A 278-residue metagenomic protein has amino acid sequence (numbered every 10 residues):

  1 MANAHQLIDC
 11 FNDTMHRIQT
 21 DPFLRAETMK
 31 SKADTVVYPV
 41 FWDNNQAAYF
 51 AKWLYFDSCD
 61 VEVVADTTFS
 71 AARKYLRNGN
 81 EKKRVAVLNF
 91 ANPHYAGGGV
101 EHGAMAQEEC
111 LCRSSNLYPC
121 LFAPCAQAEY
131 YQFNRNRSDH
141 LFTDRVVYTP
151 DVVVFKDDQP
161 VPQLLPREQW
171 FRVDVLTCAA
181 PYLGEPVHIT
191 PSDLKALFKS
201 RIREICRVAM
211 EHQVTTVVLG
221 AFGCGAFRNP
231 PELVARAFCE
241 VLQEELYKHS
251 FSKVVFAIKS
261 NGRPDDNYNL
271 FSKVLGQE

Functional and structural regions predicted by a protein language model:
M1-V217, A221-E278: Macrodomain-like recognition of ADP-ribose-binding/processing modules
